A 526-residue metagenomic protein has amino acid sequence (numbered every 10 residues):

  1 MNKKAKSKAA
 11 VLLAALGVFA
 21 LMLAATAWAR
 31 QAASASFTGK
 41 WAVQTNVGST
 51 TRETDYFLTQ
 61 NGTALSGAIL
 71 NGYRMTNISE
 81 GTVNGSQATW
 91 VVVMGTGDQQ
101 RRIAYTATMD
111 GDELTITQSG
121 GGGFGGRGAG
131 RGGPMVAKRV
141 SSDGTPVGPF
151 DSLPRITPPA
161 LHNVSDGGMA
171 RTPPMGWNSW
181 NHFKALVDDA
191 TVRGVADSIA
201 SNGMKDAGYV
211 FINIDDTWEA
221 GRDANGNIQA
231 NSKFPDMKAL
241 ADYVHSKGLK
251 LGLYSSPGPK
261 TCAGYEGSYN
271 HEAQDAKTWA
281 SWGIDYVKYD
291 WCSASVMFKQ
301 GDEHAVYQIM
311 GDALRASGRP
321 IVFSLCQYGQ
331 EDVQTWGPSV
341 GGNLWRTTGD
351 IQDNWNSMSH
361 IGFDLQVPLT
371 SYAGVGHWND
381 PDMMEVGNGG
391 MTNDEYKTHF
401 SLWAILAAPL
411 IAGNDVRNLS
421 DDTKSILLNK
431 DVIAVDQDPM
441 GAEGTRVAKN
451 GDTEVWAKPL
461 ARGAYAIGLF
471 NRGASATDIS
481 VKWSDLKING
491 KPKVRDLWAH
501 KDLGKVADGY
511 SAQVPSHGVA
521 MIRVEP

Functional and structural regions predicted by a protein language model:
L13-A24: Bacterial N-terminal signal peptides
R30-K138: Central antiparallel beta-sheet cores of small beta-barrel/beta-sandwich binding domains
P173-S179, G208-I214, K250-S255, D285-D290 (+7 more regions): Structural recognition of the beta-strand scaffold that forms the well-ordered cores of secreted hydrolase catalytic
N181-F183, T191-K299: Aromatic-lined carbohydrate-binding/catalytic grooves of carbohydrate-active enzymes
L249-Y265, R315-D332: Aromatic-lined carbohydrate-recognition surfaces of secreted/lumenal glycan-active proteins
Q274, P320-D415, D436: Glycan-recognition surfaces
W403-L406, I411-G413, K449-I488: Carbohydrate-binding surface patches
K505-P526: C-terminal beta-strand-rich structural cap/linker in extracellular carbohydrate-active enzymes
